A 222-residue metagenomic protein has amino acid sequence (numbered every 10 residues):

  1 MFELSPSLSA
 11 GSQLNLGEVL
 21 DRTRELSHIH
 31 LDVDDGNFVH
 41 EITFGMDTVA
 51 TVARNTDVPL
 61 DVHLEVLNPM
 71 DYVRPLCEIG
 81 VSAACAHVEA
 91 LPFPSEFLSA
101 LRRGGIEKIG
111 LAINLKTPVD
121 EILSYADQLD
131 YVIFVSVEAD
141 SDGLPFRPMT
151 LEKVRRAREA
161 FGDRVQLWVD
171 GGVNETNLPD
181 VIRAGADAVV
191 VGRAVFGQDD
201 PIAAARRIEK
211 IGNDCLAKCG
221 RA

Functional and structural regions predicted by a protein language model:
M1-C85, L91-F93, I109, T117 (+7 more regions): Conserved N-terminal beta1-alpha1 strand-loop-helix module at the mouth
D34, T43, K108, S141 (+2 more regions): Short glycine/serine/threonine-biased micro-segments
A53, L101-R102: A generic structural signal for well-ordered alpha-helical segments
G80, G105, G185, V190: Conserved functional loop/turn residues at catalytic and ligand-binding sites
E96, R103-K108, A217: Short acidic, glycine/proline-enriched helix-loop-strand junctions
I133-R183, D187-A188, A194: Active-site/ligand-binding-proximal alpha/beta "capping" segment
K210-A222: Generic C-terminal helix-cap and adjacent flexible tail
